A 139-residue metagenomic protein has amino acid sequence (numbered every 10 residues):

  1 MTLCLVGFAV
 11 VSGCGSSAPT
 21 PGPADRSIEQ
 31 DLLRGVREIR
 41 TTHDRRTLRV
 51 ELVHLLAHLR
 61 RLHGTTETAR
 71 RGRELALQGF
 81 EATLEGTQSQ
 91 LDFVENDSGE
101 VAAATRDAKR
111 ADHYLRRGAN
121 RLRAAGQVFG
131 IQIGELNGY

Functional and structural regions predicted by a protein language model:
M1-V6: Sec-dependent N-terminal signal peptides
V10-G13: C-terminal motif of bacterial Sec signal peptides marking the signal peptidase cleavage site
S17-V53, Q90-Y139: C-terminal amphipathic alpha-helix
V53-E81, Q90-N96, V128-I133: Short, solvent-exposed, charged loop/turn and helix-capping segments that join or cap alpha-helices on peripheral
L84-E85: Amphipathic alpha-helical repeat scaffolds of TPR domains
